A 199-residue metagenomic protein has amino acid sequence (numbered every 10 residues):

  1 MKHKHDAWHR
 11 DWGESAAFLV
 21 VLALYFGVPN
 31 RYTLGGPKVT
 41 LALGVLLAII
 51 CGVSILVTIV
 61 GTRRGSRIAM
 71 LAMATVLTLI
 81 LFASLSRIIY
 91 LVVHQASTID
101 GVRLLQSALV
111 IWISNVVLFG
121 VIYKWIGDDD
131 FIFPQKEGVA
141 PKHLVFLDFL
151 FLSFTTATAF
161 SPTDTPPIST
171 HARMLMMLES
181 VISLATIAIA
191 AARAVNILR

Functional and structural regions predicted by a protein language model:
M1-A17: N-terminal membrane topogenic signal
G13-S15, P37-C51: Structural signature of hydrophobic alpha-helical transmembrane segments
F26-T40, V60-T62: Short, hydrophobic transmembrane alpha-helix segments
L41, G65-L77: Cytoplasmic-side transmembrane-helix entry/capping segments in multi-pass membrane proteins
A74-R87: Small-residue-rich segments of transmembrane alpha-helices in multi-pass membrane proteins, especially helix faces
S86-D130: Pore-domain transmembrane helices of cation channels
G120-L150: Outer-pore turret/helix-boundary of cation channels
H143-R199: Pore domain of cation channels
